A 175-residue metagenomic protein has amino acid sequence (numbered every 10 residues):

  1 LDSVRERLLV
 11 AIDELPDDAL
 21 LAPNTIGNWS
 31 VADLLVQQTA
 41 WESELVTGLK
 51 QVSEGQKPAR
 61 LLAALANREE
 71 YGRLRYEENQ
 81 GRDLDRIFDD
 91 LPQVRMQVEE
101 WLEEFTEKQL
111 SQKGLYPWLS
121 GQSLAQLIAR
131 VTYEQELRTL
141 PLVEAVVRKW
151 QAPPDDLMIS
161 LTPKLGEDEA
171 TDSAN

Functional and structural regions predicted by a protein language model:
L1-D33: Long, hydrophobic N-terminal alpha-helical segment
L1-E14, L45, K50-P58, D83: Catalytic cores of transferase enzymes with a strong primary signal for eukaryotic protein kinases
V4-L8, W41, L45, D83 (+4 more regions): Alpha-helical packing segments of well-folded alpha/beta enzyme cores
V10, E14, T47, Q93-E100 (+3 more regions): A generic structural signal for well-ordered alpha-helical segments enriched in polar/charged residues
L21-E70, L110-N175: Short, contiguous alpha-helical
N67-Q112, R130: Acidic/histidine-rich alpha-helical segments that form the ligand environment of transition-metal centers
